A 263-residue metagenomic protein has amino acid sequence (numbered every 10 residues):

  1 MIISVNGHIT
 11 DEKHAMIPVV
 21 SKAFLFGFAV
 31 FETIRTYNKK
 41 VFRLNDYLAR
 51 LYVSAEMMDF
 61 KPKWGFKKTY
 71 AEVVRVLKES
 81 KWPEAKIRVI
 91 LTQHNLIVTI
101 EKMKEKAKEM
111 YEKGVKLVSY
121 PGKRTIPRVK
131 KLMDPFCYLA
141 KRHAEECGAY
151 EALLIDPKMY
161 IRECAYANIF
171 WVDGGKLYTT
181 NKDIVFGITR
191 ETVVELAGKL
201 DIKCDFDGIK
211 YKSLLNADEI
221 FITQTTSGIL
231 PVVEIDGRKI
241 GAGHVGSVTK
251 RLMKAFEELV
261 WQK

Functional and structural regions predicted by a protein language model:
M1-R75, T92-K263: Helix-start/capping segments and mature chain N-termini
E79-Q93: Ordered, amphipathic secondary-structure segments that act as subunit-interaction surfaces in large macromolecular
